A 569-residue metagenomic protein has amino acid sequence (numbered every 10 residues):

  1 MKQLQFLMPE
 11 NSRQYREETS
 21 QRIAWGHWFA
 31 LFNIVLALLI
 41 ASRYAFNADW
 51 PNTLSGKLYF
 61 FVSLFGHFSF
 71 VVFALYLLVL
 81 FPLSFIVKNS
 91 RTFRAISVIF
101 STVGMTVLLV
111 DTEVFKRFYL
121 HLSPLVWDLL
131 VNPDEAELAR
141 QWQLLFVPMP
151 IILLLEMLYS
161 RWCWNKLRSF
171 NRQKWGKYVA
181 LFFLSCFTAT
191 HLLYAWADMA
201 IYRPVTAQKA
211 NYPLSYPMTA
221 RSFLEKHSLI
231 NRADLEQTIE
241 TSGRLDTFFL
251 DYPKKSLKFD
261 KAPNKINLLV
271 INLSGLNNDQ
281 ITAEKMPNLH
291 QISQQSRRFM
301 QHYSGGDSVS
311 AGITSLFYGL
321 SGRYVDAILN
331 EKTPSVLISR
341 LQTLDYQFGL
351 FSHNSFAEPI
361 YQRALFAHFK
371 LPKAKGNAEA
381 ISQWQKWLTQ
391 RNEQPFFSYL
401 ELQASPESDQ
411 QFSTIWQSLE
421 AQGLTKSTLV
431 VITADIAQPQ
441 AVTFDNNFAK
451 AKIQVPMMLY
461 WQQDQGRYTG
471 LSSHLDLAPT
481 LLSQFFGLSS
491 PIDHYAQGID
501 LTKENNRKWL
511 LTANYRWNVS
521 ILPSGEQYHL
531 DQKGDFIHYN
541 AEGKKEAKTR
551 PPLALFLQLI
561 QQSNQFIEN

Functional and structural regions predicted by a protein language model:
K2-I34, R161-S169, G176-F182, S339 (+2 more regions): Membrane-interface soluble catalytic domains
K2-P217: Transmembrane and membrane-interface helices of multi-pass, inner-membrane envelope-modifying transferases
F68, T106-L109, R323, L344 (+2 more regions): Phosphate/oxyanion-binding loops and surfaces in catalytic or ligand/nucleic-acid-binding neighborhoods
L181-F396, L402-Q403, F485, Q497-I499: Active-site-proximal alpha/beta segments of enzymes that process anionic O-linked groups
K261-N264, L341-T343, Q390-E393, L424-T425 (+4 more regions): Extracellular/periplasmic catalytic domains that process cell-envelope and extracellular macromolecules
V270, S408-L459, D464, S473 (+1 more regions): Metal-dependent active-site segment of extracytoplasmic phospho-/sulfohydrolases and closely related
S335, S339, A378, S382 (+3 more regions): A structural signal for well-ordered alpha-helical segments within the folded catalytic domains of diverse enzymes
